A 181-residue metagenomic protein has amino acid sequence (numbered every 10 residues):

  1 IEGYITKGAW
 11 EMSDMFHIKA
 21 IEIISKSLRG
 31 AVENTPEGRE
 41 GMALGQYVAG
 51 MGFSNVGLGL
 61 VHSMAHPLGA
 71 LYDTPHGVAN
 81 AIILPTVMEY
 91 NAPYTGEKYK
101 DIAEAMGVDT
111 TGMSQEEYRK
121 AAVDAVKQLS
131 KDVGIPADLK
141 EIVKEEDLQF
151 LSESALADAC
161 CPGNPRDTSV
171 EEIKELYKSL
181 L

Functional and structural regions predicted by a protein language model:
I1, I24, A49, I102 (+2 more regions): Hydrophobic alpha-helical packing residues
I1-A9, K98-A105, K131-G134: A glycine/threonine-rich phosphate-anchoring loop and its flanking beta-alpha core in nucleotide/phosphate-binding
I1-V56: Carboxylate- and glycine-rich phosphate/diphosphate-binding segment that chelates Mg2+/Mn2+
E11-E22, L58, V78, P93-G96 (+2 more regions): Alpha-helix N-cap/helix-start motif at coil-to-helix transitions, marked by capping-box chemistry
M15-K19, I23, G41-L44, S63-H66 (+4 more regions): Amphipathic alpha-helical interaction segments
V56-A121, K127: C-terminal catalytic subdomain
Y99, D109-L181: C-terminal charged capping/lid subdomain of soluble metabolic enzymes
